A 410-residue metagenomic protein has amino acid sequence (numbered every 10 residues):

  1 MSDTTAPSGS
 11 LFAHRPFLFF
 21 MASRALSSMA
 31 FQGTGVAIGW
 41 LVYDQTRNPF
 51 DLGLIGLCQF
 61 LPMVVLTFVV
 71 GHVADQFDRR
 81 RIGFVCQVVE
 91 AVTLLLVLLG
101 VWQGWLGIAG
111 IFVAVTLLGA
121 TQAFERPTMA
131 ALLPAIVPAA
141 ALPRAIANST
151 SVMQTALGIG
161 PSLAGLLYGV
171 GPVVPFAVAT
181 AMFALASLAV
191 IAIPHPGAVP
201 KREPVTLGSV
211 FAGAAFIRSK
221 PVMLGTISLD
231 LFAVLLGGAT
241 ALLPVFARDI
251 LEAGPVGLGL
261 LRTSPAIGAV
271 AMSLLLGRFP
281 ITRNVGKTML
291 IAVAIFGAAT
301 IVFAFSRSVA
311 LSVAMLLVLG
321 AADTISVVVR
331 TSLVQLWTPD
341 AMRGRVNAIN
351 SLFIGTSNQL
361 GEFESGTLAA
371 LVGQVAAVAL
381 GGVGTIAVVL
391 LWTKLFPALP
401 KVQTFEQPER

Functional and structural regions predicted by a protein language model:
M1-R410: Alpha-helical transmembrane-bundle signature of multi-pass membrane transport and export proteins
